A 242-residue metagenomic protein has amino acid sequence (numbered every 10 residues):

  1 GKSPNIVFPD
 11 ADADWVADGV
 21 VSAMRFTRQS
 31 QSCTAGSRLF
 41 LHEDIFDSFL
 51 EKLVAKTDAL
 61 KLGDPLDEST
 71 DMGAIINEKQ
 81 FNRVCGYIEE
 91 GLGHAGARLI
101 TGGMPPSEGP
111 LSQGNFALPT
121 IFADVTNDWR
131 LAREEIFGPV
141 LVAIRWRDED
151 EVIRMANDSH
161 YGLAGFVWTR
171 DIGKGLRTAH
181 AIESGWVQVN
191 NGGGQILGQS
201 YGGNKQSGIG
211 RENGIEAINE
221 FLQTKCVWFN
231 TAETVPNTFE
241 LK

Functional and structural regions predicted by a protein language model:
K2-T126, V189, P236-N237, K242: ALDH superfamily catalytic-core signature
N5-V7, A11, K61, S112-K242: Conserved C-terminal structural/oligomerization subdomain of aldehyde/semialdehyde dehydrogenase
